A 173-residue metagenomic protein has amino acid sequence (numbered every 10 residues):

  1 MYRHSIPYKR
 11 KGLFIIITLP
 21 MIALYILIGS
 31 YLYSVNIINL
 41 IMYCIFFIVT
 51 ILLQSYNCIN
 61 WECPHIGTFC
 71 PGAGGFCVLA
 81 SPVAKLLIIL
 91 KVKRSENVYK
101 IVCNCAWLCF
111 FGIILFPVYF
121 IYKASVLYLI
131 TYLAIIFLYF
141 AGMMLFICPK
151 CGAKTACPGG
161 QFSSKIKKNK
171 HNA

Functional and structural regions predicted by a protein language model:
M1-I28, K170-A173: Cytosolic-side membrane-entry/anchor segment at the start of a transmembrane helix
T18-Y25, K93-F116: Core segments of transmembrane alpha-helices that mediate helix-helix packing or line hydrophobic substrate/ligand
I22-I37, F110-L127: Juxtamembrane "helix exit" motif at the C-terminal ends of alpha-helical transmembrane segments in multi-pass membrane
S34-T68, I135-L145: Hydrophobic alpha-helical membrane-embedded segments
N57-G75, F146-G159: Local cysteine-cluster metal-coordination motifs and their immediate loop/turn environment, predominantly Fe-S cluster
C70-V78, P82, G160-N169: Short cysteine/histidine-rich zinc-coordinating motifs and their immediately flanking basic loops
A73-K100: Short membrane-interface loop/juxtamembrane segments of multi-pass integral membrane proteins
F120-S163: Alpha-helical transmembrane segments and their immediate juxtamembrane interface regions
